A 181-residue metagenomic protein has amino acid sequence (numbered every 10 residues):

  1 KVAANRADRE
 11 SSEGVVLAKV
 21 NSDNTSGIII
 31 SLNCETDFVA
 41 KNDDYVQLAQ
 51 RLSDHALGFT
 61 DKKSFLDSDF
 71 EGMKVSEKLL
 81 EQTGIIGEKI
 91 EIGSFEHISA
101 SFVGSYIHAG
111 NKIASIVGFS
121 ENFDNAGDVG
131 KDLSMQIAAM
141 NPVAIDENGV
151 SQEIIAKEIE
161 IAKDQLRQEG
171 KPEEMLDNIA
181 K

Functional and structural regions predicted by a protein language model:
K1-K181: N-terminal assembly/interaction segments in proteins that build large macromolecular machines
